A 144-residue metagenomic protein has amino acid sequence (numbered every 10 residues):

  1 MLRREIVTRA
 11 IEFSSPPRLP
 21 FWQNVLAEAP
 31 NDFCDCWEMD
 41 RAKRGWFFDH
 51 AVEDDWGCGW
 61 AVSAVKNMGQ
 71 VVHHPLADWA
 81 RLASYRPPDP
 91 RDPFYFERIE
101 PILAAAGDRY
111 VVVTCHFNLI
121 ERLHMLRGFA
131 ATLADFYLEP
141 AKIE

Functional and structural regions predicted by a protein language model:
M1-E144: Catalytic cores of TIM-barrel enzymes
